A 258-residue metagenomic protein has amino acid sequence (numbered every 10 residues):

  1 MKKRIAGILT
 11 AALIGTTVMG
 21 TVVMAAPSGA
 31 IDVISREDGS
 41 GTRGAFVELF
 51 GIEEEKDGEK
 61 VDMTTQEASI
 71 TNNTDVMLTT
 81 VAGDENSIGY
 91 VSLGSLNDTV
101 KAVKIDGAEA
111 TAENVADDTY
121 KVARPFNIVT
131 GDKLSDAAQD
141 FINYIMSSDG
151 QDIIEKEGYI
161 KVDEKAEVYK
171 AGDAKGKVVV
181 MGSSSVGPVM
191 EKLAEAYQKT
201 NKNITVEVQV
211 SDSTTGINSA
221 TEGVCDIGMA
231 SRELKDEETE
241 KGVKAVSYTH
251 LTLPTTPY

Functional and structural regions predicted by a protein language model:
R4, M24-L251, P257: Exported/periplasmic ABC-transporter solute-binding proteins
R4-M24: Sec-dependent N-terminal signal peptides of Gram-positive bacterial secreted proteins and lipoproteins
